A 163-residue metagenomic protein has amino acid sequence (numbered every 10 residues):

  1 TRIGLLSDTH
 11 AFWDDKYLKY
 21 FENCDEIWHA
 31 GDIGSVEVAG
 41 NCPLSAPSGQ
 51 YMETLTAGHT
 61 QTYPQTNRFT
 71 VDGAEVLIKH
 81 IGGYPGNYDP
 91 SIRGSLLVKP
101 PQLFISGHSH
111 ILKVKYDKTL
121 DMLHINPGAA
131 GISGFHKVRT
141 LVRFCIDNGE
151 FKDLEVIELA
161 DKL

Functional and structural regions predicted by a protein language model:
T1-S45, L55-Q65, D72-G73, K137-T140 (+1 more regions): N-terminal active-site segment of His-dependent metallophosphoesterases
L5-S7, E26-D32, C42, P47-T54 (+3 more regions): Active-site neighborhood of phospho(di)ester-bond hydrolases with catalytic His/Asp-centered motifs
A11, S35, G83, I111 (+1 more regions): Short active-site segment of divalent metal-dependent hydrolases/proteases that encodes the spacing between
D14-Y20, V38-A39, T66-N67, I92-S95 (+2 more regions): Short, flexible, glycine/charge-rich loop motifs used to bind or transfer phosphoryl groups or to couple energy/partner
S45-P47, G73, D121, F151: A generic structural signal for alpha->beta connector loops
G49-K99: Helix-adjacent hinge/juxtasegments
N87-L154: Conserved beta-sheet core of the metallophosphoesterase superfamily
L154-L163: Short, solvent-exposed aromatic-acidic interface loops
